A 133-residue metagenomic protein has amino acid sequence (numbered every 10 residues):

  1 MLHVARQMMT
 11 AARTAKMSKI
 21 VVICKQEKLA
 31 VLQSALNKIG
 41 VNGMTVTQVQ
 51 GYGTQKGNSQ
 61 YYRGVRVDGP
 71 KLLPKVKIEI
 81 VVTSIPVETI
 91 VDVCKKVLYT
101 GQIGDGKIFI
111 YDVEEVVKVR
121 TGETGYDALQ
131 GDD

Functional and structural regions predicted by a protein language model:
L2-D133: Positively charged, small/polar-rich N-terminal and surface patches that mediate targeting and assembly and bind
